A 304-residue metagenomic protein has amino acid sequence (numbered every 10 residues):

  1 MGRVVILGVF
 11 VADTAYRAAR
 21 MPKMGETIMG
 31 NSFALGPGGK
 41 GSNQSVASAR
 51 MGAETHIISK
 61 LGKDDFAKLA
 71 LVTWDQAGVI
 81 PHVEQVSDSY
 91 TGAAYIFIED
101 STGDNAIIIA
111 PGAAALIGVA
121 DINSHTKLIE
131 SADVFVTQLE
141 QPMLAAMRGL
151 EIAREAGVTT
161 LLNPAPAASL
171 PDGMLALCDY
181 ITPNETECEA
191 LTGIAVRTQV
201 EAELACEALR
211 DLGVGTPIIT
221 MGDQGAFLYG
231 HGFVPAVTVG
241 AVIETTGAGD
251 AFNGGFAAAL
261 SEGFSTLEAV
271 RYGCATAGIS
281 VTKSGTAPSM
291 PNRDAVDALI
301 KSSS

Functional and structural regions predicted by a protein language model:
M1-K60, D65-L71, D75-Q76, V239-I243: Glycine-rich phosphate/adenosyl-contacting loop at the front of the ribokinase-like
M1-V4, A168-D172, Q199-S304: Conserved phosphate-binding/catalytic region of the ribokinase-like
V4, T55, P81, T160 (+1 more regions): Hydrophobic anchor at the start of a short beta-strand that flanks the dinucleotide cofactor-binding loop
A12, I122, C188-E189, A226 (+1 more regions): A generic structural signal for short hydrophobic patches within well-formed alpha-helices
M24-T27, L35, R50-D133, D297-S304: Conserved N-terminal subdomain of the carbohydrate kinase-like
S48, N184, G249: Short, conserved phosphate/pyrophosphate- and ester-handling motifs at nucleotide-, phospho-/glycolipid
V134-L204, G225-A226: Conserved beta-alpha-beta core of the PfkB/ribokinase-like small-molecule kinase fold
